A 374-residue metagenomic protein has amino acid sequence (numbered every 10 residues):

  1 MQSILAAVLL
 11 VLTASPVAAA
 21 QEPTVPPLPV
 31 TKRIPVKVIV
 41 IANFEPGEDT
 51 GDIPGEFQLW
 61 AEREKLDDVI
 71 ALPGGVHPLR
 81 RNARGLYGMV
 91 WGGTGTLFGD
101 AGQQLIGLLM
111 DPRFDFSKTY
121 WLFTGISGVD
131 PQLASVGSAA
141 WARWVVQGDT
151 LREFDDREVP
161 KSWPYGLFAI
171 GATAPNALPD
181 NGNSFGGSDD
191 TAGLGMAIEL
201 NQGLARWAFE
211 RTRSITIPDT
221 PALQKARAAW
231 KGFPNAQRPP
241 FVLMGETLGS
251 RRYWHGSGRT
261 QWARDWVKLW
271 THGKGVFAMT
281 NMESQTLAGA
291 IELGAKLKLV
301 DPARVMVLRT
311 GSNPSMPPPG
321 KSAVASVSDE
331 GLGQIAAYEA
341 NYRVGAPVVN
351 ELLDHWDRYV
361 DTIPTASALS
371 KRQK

Functional and structural regions predicted by a protein language model:
S3-S15: Bacterial N-terminal signal peptides
Q21-K374: Accessory terminal and edge-of-domain segments that mediate assembly/interaction and cofactor placement around
